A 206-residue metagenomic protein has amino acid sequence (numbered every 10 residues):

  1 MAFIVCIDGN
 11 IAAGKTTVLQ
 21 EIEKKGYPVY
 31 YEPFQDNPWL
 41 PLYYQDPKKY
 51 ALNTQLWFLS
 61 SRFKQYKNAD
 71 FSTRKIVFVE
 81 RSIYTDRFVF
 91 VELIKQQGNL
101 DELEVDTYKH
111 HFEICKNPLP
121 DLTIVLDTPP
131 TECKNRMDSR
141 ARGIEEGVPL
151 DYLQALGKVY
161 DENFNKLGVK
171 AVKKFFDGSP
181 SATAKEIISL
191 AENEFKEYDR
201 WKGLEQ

Functional and structural regions predicted by a protein language model:
I7: Hydrophobic anchor at the beta1->P-loop junction of P-loop NTPases
N10: P-loop (Walker A) phosphate-binding loop of NTP-binding proteins
K15: Conserved lysine of the Walker
V18-L19: Post-Walker A alpha-helix
E23-F63: Conserved substrate/cofactor phosphate-moiety recognition/catalytic segment in nucleotide-dependent phosphotransferases
Y50-P118: Glycine-rich phosphate-binding loop used to anchor ATP phosphates in small-molecule kinases, encompassing both
F88-V159: A glycine- and Lys/Arg-enriched "phosphate-lid" helix/loop adjacent to the NTP-binding pocket of small-molecule kinases
K134-Q206: NTP-dependent small-molecule kinase module
